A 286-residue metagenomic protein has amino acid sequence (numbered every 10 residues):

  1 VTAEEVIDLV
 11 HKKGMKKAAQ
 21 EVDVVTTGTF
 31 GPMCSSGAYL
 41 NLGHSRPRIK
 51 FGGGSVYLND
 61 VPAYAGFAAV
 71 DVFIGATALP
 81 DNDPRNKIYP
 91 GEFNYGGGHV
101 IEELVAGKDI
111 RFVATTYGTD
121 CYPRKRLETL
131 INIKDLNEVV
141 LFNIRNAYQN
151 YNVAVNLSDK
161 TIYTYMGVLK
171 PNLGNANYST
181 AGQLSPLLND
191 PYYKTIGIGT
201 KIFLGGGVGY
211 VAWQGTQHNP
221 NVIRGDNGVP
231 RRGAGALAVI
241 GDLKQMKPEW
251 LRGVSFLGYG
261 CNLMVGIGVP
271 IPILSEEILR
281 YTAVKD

Functional and structural regions predicted by a protein language model:
T2-D286: Anaerobic metallocofactor- and corrinoid-dependent redox/one-carbon enzyme cores, especially those from methanogenesis
